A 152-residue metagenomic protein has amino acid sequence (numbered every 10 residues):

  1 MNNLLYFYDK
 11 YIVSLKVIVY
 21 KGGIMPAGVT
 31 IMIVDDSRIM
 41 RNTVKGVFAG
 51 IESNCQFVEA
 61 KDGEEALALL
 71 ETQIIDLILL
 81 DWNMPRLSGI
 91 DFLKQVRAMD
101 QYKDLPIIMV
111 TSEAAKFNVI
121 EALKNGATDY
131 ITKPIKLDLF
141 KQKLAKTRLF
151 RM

Functional and structural regions predicted by a protein language model:
R38-V58: Two-component/phosphorelay signaling modules centered on CheY-like receiver
E59-A68, G89: Helix N-cap/capping motif at the beta->alpha junctions
A68, I90-K103: Short amphipathic alpha-helix used as the core "switch/output" element in two-component signaling
Q73-L79: Active-site beta3 strand of CheY-like receiver
M84: Receiver (REC) domain active-site loop signature in two-component systems and cognate sites in sensor histidine kinases
I135-L144: C-terminal output helix
